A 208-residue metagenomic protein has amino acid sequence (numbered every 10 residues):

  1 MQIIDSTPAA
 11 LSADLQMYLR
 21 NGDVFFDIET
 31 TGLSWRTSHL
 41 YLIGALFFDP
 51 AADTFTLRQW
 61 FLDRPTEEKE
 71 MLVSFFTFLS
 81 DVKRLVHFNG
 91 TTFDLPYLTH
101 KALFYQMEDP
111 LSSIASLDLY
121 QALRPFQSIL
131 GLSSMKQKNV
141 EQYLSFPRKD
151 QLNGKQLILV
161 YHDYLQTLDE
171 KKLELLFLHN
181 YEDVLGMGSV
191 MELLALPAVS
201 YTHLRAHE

Functional and structural regions predicted by a protein language model:
M1-N21: N-terminal accessory regions of nucleic-acid-interacting proteins
G22-T31, N180: Two-metal-ion RNase H-like nuclease active-site motif
D23, R84, I114: Hydrophobic "anchor" residues on beta-strands that sit immediately upstream of conserved functional sites
F26, F88, L117: Active-site flanking residues adjacent to catalytic metal/cofactor-binding acidic residues
S38-F48, T54-F55, T92-V190: Metal-dependent phosphoesterase core characteristic of DEDDh/y 3'-5' exonuclease domains
T56-F76: Nucleic-acid-processing active sites and adjacent nucleic-acid-binding tracks, predominantly divalent metal-dependent
K83-D94: Acidic beta-strand-to-loop metal/phosphate-binding motif
T202-E208: Conserved small/polar residues in nucleotide/adenosyl-binding loops
